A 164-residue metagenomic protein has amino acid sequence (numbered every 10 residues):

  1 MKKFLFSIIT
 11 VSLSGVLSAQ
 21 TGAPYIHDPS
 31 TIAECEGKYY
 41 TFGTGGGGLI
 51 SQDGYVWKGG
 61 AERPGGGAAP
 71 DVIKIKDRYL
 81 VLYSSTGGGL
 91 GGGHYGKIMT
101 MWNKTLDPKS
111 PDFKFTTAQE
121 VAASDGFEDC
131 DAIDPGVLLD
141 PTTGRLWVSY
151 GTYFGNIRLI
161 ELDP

Functional and structural regions predicted by a protein language model:
M1-K2, G37: Generic cytosolic/nucleocytoplasmic N-terminal low-complexity/intrinsically disordered segments
K3-V16: Sec-dependent N-terminal signal peptides
L17-P164: Carbohydrate-active catalytic/glycan-binding domains of CAZyme proteins, especially the secreted or lumenal ectodomains
